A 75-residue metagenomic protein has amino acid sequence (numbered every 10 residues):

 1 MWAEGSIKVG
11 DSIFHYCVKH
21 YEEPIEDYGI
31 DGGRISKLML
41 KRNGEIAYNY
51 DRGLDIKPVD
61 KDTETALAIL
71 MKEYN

Functional and structural regions predicted by a protein language model:
M1-P24: Negatively charged, low-complexity tracts enriched in Asp/Glu with abundant Ser/Thr
Y16, Y21, Y28, Y48-Y50 (+1 more regions): Sequence-level detector for tyrosine residue identity
K19, E26-I30, V59-D62: Generic alpha-helix signal with a bias toward terminal, lower-confidence helices and secondary-structure junctions
I25-D51: Acidic, low-complexity, intrinsically disordered interaction modules
R42-N75: Mixed-charge, Lys/Arg-enriched low-complexity segments
